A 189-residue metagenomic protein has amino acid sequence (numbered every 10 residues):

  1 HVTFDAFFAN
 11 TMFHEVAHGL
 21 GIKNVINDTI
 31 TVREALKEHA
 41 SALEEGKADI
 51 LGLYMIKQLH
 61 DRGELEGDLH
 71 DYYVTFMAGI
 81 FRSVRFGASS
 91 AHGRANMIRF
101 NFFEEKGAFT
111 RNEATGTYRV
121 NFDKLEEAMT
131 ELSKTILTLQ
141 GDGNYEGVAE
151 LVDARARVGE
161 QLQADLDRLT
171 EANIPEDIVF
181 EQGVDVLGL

Functional and structural regions predicted by a protein language model:
H1-D5: Active-site scaffold of zinc-dependent metalloenzymes
A6-K23, A48, L53: Active-site recognition of the HExxH zinc-binding catalytic motif
F7-F8, G19, L36, S41 (+3 more regions): Generic detector of bulky aromatic hydrophobic side chains
I22-G46: Post-HEXXH active-site segment of zinc metalloproteases
S41-Q58: An active-site-proximal "capping" alpha-helix that borders the catalytic cofactor pocket
L53-L151: Long, well-structured alpha-helical subdomains associated with metal-dependent extracellular/ecto-lumenal hydrolases
F122-L189: Non-catalytic terminal regions of proteins
